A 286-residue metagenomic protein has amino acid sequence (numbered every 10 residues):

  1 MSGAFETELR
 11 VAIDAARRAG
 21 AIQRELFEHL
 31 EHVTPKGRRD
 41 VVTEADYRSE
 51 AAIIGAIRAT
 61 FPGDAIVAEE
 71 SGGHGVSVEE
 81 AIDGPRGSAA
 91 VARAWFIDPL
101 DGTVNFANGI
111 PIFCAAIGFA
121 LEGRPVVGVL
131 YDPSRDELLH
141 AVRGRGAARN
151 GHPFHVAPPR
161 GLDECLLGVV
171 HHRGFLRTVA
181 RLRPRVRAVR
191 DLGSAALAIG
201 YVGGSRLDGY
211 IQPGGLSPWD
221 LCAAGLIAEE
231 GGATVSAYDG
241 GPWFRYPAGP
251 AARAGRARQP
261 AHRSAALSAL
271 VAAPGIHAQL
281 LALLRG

Functional and structural regions predicted by a protein language model:
M1-L100, L281-G286: N-terminal subdomain of lithium-sensitive/metallo-dependent phosphomonoesterases centered on the IMPase/IPPase/PAP
M1-R10, D14, A180-R183, G200-G286: Oxyanion/phosphate-interacting regions
A19, Q23, D46, I57 (+7 more regions): Residue-level signal for inorganic ion chemistry
I22, G63-A65, A188, D208 (+1 more regions): Residue-level detector of anion-binding/catalytic polar loops
H29-V33, R185-L192, T234-S236, G286: Short secondary-structure junctions
D83-A148: DPxDG-like acidic metal-binding loop motif
G146-R149, P153-H155, G174, I276-Q279: Short helix-loop capping/hinge motifs at secondary-structure junctions, enriched in acidic/polar residues
H155-G174, R183-G193: Short loop->beta-strand "edge-of-pocket" segments that line small-molecule binding or catalytic clefts across diverse
